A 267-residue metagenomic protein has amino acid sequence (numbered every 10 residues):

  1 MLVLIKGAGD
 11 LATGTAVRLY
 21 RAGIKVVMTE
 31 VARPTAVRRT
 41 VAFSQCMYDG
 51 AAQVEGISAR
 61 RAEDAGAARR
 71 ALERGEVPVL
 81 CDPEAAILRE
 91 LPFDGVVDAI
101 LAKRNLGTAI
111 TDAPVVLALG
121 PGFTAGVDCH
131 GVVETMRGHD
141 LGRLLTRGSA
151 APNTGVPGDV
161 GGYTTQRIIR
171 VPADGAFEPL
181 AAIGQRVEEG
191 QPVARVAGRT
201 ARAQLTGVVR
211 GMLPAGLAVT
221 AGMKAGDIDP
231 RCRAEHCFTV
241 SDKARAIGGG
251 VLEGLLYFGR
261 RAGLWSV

Functional and structural regions predicted by a protein language model:
M1-V267: Well-ordered secondary-structure scaffolds
